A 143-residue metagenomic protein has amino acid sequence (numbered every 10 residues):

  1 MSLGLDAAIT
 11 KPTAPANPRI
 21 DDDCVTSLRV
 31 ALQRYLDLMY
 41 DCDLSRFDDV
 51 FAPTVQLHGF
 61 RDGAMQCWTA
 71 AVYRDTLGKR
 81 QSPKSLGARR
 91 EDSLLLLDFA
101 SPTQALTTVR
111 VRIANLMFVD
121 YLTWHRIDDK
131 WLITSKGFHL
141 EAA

Functional and structural regions predicted by a protein language model:
M1-P53, A71, A143: Short, low-complexity N-terminal intrinsically disordered segments enriched in polar/charged residues
S2-D6, T10, M117-A143: Short beta-strand edge/turn micro-motifs at domain boundaries
I20, V25-S27, L36, Q56-M117: Surface-exposed, charged secondary-structure patches
F51, V111, G137-F138: Short beta-strand segments enriched in hydrophobic/aromatic residues within well-folded beta-rich domains
P53, P102-T103, D129-K130: Beta-strand-connecting loop/turn residues
